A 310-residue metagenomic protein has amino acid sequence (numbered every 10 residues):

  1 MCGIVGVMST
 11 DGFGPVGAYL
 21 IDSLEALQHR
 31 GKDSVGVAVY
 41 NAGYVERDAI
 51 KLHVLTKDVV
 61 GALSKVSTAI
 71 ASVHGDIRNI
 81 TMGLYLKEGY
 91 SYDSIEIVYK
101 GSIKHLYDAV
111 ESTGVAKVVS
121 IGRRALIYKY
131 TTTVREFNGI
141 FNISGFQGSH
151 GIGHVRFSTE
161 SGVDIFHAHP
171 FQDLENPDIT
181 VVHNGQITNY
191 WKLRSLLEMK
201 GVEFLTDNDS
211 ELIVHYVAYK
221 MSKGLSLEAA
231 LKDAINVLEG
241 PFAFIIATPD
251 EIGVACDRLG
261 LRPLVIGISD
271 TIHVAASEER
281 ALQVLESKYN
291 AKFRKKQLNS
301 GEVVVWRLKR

Functional and structural regions predicted by a protein language model:
M1-R310: Conserved short alpha-helical segments that host acidic/polar catalytic motifs at enzyme active sites
